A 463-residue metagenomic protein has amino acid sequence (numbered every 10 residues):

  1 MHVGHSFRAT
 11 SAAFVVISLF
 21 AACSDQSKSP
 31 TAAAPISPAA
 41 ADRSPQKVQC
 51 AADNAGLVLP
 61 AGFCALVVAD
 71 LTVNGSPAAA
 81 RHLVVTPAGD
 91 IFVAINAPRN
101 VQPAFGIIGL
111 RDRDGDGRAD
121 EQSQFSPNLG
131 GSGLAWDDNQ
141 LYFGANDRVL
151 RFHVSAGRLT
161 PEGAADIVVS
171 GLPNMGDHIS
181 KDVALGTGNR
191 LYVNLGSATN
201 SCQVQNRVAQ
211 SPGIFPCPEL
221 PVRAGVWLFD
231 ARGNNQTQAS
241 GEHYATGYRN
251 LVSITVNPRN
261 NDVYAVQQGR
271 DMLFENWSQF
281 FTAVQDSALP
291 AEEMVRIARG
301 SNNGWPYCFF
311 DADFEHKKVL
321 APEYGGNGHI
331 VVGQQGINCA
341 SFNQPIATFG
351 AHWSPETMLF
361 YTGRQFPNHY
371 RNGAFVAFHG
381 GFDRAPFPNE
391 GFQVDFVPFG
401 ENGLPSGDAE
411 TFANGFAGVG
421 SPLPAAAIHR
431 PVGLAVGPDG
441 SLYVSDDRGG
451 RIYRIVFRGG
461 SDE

Functional and structural regions predicted by a protein language model:
F20-R43, E463: Bacterial Sec-dependent N-terminal signal peptides
I36-A61, S180, S197-E242, T246-N250 (+4 more regions): Beta-propeller domain segments
P45-A52, L66-A97, S354-F360, V376-A377: Beta-strand-rich domains and repeat architectures in extracellular enzymes and scaffolds, especially beta-propellers
A69-G75, S123-L129, V168-M175, E242-G247 (+3 more regions): Surface loop/turn motifs at the tips and blade-to-blade linkers of beta-strand repeat domains
L83, L134, V183, L251-I254 (+2 more regions): Hydrophobic core register within WD40 beta-propeller blades
D90-A94, Q140-F143, R190-N194, D262-V266 (+3 more regions): Conserved beta-propeller blade signature
E121-Q122, G130-D137, D147-G186: Asp-box/WD-like beta-propeller blade repeats and closely related beta-sheet repeat scaffolds
A435-D462: Blade-level signature of beta-propeller repeat domains, shared across WD40, Kelch, NHL, RCC1 and BNR/Asp-box propellers
